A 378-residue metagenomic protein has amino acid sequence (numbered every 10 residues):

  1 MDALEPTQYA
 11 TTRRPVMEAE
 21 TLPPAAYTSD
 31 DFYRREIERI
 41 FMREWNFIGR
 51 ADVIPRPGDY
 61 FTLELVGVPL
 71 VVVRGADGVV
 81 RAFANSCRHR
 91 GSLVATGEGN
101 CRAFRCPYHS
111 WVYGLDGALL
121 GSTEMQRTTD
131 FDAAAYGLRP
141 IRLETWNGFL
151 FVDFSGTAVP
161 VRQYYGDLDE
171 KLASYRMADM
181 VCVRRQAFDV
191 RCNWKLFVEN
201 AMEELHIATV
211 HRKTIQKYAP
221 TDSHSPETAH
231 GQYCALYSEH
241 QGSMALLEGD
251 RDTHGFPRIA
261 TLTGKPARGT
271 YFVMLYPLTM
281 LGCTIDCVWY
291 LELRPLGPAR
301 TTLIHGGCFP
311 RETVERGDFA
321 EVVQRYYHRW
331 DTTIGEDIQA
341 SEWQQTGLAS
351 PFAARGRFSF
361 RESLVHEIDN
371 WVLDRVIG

Functional and structural regions predicted by a protein language model:
M1-T11: Fe(II)/2-oxoglutarate
Y9-P24, A178: Short, contiguous pre-domain boundary segments
L22-L65: Non-catalytic accessory segments flanking enzyme active sites
F41-W45, S92, H206: Generic structural signal for secondary-structure transition and capping sites
R43-P55, S122-R127, V273-P277: Short Pro/Gly-enriched beta-strand edge/turn motifs at strand-loop
V53-G156, R162-E170: Rieske [2Fe-2S] iron-sulfur-binding domain
V79, E144, F149-F151, S155-G378: C-terminal catalytic domain of Rieske-type non-heme iron oxygenases
